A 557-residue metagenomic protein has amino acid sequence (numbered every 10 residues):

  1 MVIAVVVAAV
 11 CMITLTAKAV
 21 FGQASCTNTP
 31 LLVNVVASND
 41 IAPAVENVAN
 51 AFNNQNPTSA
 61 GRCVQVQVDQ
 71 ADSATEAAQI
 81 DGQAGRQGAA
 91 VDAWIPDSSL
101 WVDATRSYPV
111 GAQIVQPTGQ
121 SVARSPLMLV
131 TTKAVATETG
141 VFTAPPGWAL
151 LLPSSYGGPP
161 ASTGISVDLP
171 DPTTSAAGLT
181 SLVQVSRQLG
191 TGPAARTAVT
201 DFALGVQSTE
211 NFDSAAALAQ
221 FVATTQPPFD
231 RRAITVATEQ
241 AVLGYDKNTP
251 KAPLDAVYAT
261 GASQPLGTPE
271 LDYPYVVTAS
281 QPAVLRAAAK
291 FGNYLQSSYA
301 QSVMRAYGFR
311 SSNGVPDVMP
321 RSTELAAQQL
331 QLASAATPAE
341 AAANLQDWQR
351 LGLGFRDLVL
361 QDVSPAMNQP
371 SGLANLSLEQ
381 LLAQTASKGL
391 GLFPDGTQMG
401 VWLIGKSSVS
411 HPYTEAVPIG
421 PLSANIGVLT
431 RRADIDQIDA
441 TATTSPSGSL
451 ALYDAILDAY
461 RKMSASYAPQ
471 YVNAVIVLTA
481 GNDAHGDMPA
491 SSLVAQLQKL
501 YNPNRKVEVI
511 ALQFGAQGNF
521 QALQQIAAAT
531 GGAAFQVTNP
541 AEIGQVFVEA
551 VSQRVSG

Functional and structural regions predicted by a protein language model:
M1-T16, T278-Q361, Q369-Q380: Extracellular/periplasmic juxtamembrane helices and adjacent flexible linkers that interface with membrane partners
A24-T174: N-terminal segment of the mature folded domain
Q116-L129, F202-G205, P250-L285: Periplasmic-binding protein-like
K133-A149, P265-A306: Extended ligand-binding regions for polar small-molecule ligands
G157-P159, L353-G427, I456, A474-L478 (+2 more regions): Von Willebrand factor
V185-A259: Ligand-binding pocket segment of bilobal, Venus flytrap-like solute-binding proteins
V417-N473, E508-N519, I543-Q545: Von Willebrand factor
G481-T530, F535-V537, Q545-A550: VWA/integrin I-like adhesion module and closely mimicked acidic/polar interface patches used
